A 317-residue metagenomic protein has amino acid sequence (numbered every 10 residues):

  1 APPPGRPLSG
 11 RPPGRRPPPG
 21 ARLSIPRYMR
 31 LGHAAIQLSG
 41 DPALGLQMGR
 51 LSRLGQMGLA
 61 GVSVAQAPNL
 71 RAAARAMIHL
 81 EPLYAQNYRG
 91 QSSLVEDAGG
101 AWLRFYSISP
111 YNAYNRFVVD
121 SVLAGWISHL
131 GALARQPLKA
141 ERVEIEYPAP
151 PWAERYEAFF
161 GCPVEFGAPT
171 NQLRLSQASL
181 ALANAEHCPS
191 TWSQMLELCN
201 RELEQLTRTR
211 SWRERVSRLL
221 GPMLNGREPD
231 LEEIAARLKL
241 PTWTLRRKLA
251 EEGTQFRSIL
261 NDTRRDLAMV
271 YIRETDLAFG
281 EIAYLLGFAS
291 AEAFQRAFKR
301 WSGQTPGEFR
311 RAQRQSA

Functional and structural regions predicted by a protein language model:
A1-R104: N-terminal low-complexity or simple alpha-helical regulatory segments that function as activation/interaction modules
S24, L44, Q66, Y114-N115 (+2 more regions): Residue-level recognition of alpha-helical structural elements
G32, A74, L123-W126, C199 (+1 more regions): Hydrophobic alpha-helical core bundles mediating ligand binding, dimerization, or RNAP-core interactions
G58-V64, I108-N112, L180-A181, C199-L203: Short hinge/gating elements
I78, L123-I127, G131, L196 (+1 more regions): Generic solvent-exposed, charged/amphipathic alpha-helical segments that serve as macromolecular interface scaffolds
R89, S93-A181: DNA-contacting interfaces and partner/effector-binding or oligomerization modules in DNA-centric proteins
P150-P151, R155-A317: Extended mid-to-C-terminal alpha-helical interaction segments
